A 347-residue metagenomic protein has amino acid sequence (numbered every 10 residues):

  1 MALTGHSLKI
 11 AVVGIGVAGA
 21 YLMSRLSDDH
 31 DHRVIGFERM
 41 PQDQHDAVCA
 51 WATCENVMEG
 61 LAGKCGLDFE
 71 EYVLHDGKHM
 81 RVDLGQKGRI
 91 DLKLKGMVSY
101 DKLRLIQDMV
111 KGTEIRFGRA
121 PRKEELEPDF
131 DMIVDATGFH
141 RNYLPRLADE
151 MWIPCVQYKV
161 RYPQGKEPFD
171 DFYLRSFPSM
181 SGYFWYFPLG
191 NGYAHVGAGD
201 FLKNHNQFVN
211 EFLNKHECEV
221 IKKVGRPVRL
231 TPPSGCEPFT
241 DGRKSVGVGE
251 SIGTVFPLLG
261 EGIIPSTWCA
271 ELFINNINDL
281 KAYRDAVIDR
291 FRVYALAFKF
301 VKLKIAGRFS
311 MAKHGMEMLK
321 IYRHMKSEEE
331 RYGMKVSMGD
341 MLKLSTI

Functional and structural regions predicted by a protein language model:
A2-A18: Beta1/beta-strand and adjacent pyrophosphate-binding region of the FAD-binding site in flavoprotein oxidoreductases
A11-I15, S24-V48: Glycine-rich FAD pyrophosphate-binding loop
I15, D108-V224, P232, C236-P238 (+1 more regions): Predominantly flavin-linked oxidoreductase catalytic cores and closely associated redox partners
R39-R81, V156: N-terminal FAD cofactor-binding segment of flavoenzymes
A52, R89-V110, D200-Q207: Short beta-strand to alpha-helix junction loop
R81-Y100, I153-C155, F187-A198: Helix-loop-beta segment of a Rossmann-like dinucleotide-binding subdomain
A194, P233-F300: Conserved mid-domain beta->alpha element of the FAD-binding
N275-I347: C-terminal helical "tail/cap" subdomain of flavin- and related membrane-associated enzymes
